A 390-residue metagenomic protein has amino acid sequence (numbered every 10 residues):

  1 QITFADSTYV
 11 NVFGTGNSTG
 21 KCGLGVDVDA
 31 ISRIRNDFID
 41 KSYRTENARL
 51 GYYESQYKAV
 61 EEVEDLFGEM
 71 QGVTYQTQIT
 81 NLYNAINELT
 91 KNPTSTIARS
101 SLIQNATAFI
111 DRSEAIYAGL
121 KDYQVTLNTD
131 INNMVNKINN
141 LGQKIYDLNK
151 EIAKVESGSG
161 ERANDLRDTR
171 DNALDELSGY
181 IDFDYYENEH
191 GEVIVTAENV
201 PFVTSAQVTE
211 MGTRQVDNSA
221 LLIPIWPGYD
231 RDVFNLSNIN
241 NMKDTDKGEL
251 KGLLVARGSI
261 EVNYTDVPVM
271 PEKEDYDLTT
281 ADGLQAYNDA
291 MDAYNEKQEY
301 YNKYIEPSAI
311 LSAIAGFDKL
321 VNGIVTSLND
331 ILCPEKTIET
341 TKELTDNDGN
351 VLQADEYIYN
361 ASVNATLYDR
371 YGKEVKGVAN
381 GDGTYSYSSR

Functional and structural regions predicted by a protein language model:
Q1-A48, Y52-S55, A59, K144 (+1 more regions): Phosphate-proximal small/polar/acidic motifs at interfaces that engage nucleotide phosphates, polyphosphates
Y53-I116: Hydrophobic alpha-helical hairpins/lids featuring a short glycine-rich hinge
Q56, Y75, I79, R99-L102 (+6 more regions): Hydrophobic packing residues in well-ordered alpha-helices of helical domains and bundles
E61, T80, I103-E114, N139 (+5 more regions): Generic structural signal for well-ordered, non-transmembrane alpha-helical segments in soluble/cytosolic regions
D65-G68, N87, K91, E114 (+4 more regions): Sec-exported extracytoplasmic/periplasmic mature domains
M70, I86-T96, L120-Y123, L127 (+1 more regions): Secondary-structure edge/capping motif, primarily at the C-terminal ends of alpha-helices and the immediately following
A106-A153: Long, non-coiled-coil amphipathic alpha-helical linker/lever segments that couple catalytic cores to other domains
